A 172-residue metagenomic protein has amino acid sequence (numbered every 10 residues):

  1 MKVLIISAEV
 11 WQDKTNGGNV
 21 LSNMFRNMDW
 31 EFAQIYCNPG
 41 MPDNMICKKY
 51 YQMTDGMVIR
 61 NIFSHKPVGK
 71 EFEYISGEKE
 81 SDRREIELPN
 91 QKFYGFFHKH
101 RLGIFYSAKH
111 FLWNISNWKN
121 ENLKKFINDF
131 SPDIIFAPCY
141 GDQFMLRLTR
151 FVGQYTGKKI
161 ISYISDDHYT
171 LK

Functional and structural regions predicted by a protein language model:
M1-E80, T156: N-terminal subdomain of nucleotide-sugar transferases
V3, I134, P138, T149-L171: Active-site proximal beta-strand in glycosyltransferases
V10-K14, H110-I115, K172: Short, flexible loop segments at the rims of nucleotide/cofactor-binding pockets, characterized by
G17, L21, K119-N120, M145: Amphipathic coiled-coil/heptad-repeat helices and related helical stalk/stem segments that mediate oligomerization
Y74-I134: Conserved nucleotide-sugar donor-binding subdomain of glycosyltransferases
S116-K119, L146, Y169-K172: Nucleotide-sugar donor phosphate/pyrophosphate-binding loop at the beta->alpha transition of glycosyltransferases
C139-Q143: Short, solvent-exposed amphipathic helices
